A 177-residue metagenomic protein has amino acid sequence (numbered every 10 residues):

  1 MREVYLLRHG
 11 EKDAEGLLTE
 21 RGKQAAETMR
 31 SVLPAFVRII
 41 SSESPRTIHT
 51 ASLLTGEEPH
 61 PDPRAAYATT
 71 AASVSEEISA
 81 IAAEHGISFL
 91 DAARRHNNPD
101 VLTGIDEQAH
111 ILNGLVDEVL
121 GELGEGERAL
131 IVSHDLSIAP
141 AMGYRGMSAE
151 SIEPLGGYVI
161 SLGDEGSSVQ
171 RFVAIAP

Functional and structural regions predicted by a protein language model:
M1-T69, A93-I105, S148-G163: Active-site-proximal alpha-helix that buttresses catalytic centers in soluble enzyme cores
E3-R8, I40, L123-S133, S137: Beta-strand elements within well-structured catalytic alpha/beta cores of enzymes that handle phosphate/sulfate esters
G10-D13, P45-R46, D135-I138, E165 (+1 more regions): Short, solvent-exposed loop/turn segments at secondary-structure junctions
S31-V32, H60, Y67-I87, E125 (+1 more regions): Acidic, low-complexity terminal tails and accessory targeting/binding regions of phosphate-metabolizing enzymes
L33-P34, V119-E127: Glycine-rich phosphate-binding loop signature in dinucleotide/nucleotide-binding domains
S44, I48, A109, N113 (+1 more regions): Conserved glycosyltransferase catalytic-site signature
I87-L123: Internal catalytic-core helix/loop-beta-alpha segment that presents or stabilizes conserved functional determinants
